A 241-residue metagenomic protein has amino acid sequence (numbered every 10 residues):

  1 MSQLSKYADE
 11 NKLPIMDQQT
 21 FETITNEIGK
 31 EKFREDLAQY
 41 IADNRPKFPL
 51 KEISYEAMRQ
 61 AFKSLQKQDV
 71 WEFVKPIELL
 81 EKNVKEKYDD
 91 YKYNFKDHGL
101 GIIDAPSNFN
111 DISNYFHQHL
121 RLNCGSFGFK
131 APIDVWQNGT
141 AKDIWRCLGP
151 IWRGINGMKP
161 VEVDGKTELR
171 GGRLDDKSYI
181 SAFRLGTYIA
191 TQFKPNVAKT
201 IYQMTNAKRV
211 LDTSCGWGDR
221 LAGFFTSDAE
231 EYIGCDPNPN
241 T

Functional and structural regions predicted by a protein language model:
M1-T191: N-terminal accessory regions of S-adenosyl-L-methionine
K194, A198-T241: Conserved S-adenosyl-L-methionine
